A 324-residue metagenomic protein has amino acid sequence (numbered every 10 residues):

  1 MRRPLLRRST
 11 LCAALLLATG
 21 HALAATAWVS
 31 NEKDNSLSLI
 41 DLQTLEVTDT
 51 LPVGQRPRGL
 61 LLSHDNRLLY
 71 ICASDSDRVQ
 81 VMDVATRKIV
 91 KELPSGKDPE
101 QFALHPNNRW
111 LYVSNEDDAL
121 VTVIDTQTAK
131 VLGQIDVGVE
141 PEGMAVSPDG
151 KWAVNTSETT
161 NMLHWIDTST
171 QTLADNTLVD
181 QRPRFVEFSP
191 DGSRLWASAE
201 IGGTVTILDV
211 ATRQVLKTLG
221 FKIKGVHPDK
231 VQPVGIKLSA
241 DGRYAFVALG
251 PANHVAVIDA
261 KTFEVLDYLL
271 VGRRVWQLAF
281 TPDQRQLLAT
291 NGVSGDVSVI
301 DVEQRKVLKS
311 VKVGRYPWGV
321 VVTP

Functional and structural regions predicted by a protein language model:
R2-T10: Bacterial N-terminal signal peptides that target proteins for export
L15, H21-P324: Predominantly soluble domains enriched in secretory-pathway, periplasmic, or organellar proteins
